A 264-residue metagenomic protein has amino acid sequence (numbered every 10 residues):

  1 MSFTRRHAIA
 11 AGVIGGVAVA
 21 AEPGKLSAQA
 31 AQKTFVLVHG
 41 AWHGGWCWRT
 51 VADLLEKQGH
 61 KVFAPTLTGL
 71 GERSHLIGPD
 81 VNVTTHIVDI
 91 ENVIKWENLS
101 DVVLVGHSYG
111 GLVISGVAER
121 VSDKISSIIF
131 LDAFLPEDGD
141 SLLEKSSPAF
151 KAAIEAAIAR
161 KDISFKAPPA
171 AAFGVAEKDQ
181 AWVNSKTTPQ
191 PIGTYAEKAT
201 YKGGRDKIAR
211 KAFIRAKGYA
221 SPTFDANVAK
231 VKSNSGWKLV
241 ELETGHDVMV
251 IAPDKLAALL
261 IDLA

Functional and structural regions predicted by a protein language model:
H7-L26: N-terminal export signals
A20-V38: C-terminal segment of N-terminal export signals and the immediately downstream linker at the start of the mature
K33-E72: Conserved HGGG/HGGXW glycine-rich cap/lid loop of the alpha/beta-hydrolase fold
L67-V102, E119-R120, K145-S146: Active-site loop/oxyanion-hole signature of alpha/beta-hydrolase fold enzymes
V103-E137: Conserved hydrolase catalytic core segment
F130-K161, F165: Flexible "cap/lid" loop of the alpha/beta hydrolase fold
K217-E243, V250: Conserved loop-alpha-helix segment in the C-terminal half of the alpha/beta-hydrolase fold that carries the catalytic
V240-A264: Catalytic active-site module of serine/aspartate enzymes centered on a nucleophile-bearing elbow/loop
